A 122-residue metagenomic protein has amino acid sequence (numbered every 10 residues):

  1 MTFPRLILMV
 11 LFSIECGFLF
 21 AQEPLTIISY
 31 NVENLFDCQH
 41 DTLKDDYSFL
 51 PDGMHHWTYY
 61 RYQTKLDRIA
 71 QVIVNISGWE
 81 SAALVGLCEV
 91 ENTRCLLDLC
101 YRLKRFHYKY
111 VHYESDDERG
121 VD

Functional and structural regions predicted by a protein language model:
M1-E23: Bacterial Sec-dependent N-terminal signal peptides
F20-V121: N-terminal, active-site-proximal structural segment of metallo-dependent hydrolase catalytic domains
